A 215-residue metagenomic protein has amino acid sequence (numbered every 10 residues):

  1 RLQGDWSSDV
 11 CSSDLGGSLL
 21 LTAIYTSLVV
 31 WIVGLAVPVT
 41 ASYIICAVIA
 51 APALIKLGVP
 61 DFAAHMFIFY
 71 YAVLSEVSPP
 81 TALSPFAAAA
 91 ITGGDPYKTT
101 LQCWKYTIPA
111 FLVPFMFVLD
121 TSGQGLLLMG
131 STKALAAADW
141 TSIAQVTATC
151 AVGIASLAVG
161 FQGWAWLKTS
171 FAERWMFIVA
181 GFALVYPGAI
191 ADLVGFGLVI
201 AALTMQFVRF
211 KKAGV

Functional and structural regions predicted by a protein language model:
R1-C11: Single conserved hydrophobic/aromatic residue that forms the stacking wall/gate of nucleotide- or nucleobase-binding
C11-V215: Alpha-helical transmembrane segments of multi-pass membrane transport proteins
